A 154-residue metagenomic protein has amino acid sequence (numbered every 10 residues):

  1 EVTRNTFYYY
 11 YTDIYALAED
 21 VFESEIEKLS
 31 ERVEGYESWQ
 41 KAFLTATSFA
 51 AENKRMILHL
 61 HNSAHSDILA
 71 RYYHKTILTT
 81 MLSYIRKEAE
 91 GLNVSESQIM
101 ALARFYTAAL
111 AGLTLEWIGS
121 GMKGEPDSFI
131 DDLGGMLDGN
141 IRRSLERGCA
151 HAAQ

Functional and structural regions predicted by a protein language model:
E1, Y8-E34, Q40, L44 (+1 more regions): An amphipathic alpha-helix adjacent to DNA-recognition modules
D20-F22, T45-H74, M81-E88, L115: Amphipathic alpha-helical segments used for helix-helix packing
I26, S30, A51, L110-M122: Regular secondary-structure segments
G35, W39, N62-S66, S95-I99 (+1 more regions): Residue-level recognition of alpha-helical structural elements
Q40-R55, R104, G112, D127: Amphipathic alpha-helical segments that line or abut small-molecule/effector binding pockets and mediate allosteric
K41, T45, H65, I141 (+1 more regions): Contiguous, often N-terminal, cationic amphipathic patches that form binding interfaces
S66-G91, S97-G112, G135, R142: Amphipathic alpha-helical packing segments from all-alpha helical-bundle domains
R86, M100, E116-Q154: C-terminal peripheral helix-coil segments that are non-catalytic and often amphipathic
